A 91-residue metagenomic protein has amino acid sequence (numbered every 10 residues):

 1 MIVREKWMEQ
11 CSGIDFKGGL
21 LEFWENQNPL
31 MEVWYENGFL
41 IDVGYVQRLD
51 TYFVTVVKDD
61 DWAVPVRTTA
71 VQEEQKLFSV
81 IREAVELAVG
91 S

Functional and structural regions predicted by a protein language model:
M1-G38, A63-P65: Negatively charged, low-complexity tracts enriched in Asp/Glu with abundant Ser/Thr
Q10, Q27, Q47, Q72-Q75: Residue-identity detector for glutamine
I41-Q72: Intrinsically disordered, low-complexity regulatory segments enriched in Ser/Thr/Pro and charged residues
V64-S91: Ampiphathic alpha-helical segments that act as solvent-exposed interaction surfaces
